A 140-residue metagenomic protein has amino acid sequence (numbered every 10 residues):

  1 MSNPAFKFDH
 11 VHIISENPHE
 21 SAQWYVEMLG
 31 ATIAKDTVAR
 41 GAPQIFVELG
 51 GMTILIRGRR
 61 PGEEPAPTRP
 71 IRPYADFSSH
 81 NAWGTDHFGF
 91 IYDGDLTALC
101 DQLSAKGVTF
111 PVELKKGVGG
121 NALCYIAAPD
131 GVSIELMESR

Functional and structural regions predicted by a protein language model:
M1-E20, T85-F88, R140: N-terminal beta-strand motif that seeds the catalytic metal site of vicinal oxygen chelate
M1-P4, F90, C100-R140: Vicinal oxygen chelate
N3, I45-F46, F77-H80: Short secondary-structure boundary/capping segments
D9, A42-P43, D86, A122: Residue-level marker for the onset of beta-strands and adjacent loop->beta junctions in well-ordered domains
I13-E63: Core segments of cupin and vicinal oxygen chelate
E20-A22, D95-L99: Short, conserved charged micro-motifs
R60-F77: Short, flexible, mixed-charge acidic loops at enzyme active sites
